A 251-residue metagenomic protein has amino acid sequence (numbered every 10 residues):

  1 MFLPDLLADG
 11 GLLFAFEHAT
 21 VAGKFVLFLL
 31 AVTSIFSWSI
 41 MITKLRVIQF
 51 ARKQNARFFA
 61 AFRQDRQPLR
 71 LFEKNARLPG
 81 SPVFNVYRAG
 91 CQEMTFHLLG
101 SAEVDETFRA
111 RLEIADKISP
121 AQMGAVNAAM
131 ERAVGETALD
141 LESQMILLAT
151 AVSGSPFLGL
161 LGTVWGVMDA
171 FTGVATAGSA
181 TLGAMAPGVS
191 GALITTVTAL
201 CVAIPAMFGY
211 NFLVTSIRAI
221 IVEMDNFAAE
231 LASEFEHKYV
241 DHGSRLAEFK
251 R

Functional and structural regions predicted by a protein language model:
M1-A19, S179-T181: Short, strongly hydrophobic alpha-helical membrane anchors
A19-K74: Transmembrane alpha-helix/interfacial motif
T20, W38, L71, Y87 (+3 more regions): Residue-level signature of catalytic and energy-coupling elements of molecular machines, predominantly ATP/GTP-dependent
V26-F36, S155-L158, G162-W165, T196 (+1 more regions): Residue-level signal for the membrane-embedded core of alpha-helical transmembrane segments, especially mid-helix
I40-I48, I204-S216: Alpha-helical transmembrane segments of multi-pass membrane proteins
K53-F157, V167-A180, F208-R251: Predominantly long cytosolic amphipathic alpha-helical stalk/bundle segments
G178-L193: Hydrophobic alpha-helical transmembrane segments and adjacent short intramembrane/lumenal linkers of inner/organellar
G191-A206: Hydrophobic alpha-helical transmembrane segments of polytopic membrane proteins
